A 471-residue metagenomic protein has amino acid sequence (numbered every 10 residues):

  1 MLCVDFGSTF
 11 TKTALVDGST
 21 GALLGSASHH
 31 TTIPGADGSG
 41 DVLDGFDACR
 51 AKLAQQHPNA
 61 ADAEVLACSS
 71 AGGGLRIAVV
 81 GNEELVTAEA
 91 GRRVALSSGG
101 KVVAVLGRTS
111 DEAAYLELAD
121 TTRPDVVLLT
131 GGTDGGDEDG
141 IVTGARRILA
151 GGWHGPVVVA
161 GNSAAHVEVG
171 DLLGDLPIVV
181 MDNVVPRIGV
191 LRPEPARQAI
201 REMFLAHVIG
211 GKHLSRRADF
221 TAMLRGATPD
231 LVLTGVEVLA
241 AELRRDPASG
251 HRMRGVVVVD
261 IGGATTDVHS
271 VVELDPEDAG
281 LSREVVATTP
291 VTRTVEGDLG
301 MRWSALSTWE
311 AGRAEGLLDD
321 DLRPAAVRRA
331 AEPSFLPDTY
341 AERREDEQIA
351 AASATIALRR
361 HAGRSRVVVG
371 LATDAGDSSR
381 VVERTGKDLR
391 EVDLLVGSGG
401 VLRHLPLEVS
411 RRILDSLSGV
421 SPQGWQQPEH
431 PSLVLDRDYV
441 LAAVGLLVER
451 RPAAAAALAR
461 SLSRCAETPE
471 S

Functional and structural regions predicted by a protein language model:
M1-C3, T20, H29-G35, G40-G255 (+7 more regions): Nucleotide/phosphate-binding catalytic cleft detector across ATP-hydrolyzing and phosphate-transferring enzymes
L2-K12, S70, D260-T266, L395-S398: Asp-based phosphoryl-transfer active-site loop
F10-G40, S97-K101, L281-A305: Short glycine-rich, Thr/Ser-proximal phosphate-binding strand/loop in the N-terminal lobe of ATP-dependent enzymes
A14, G18-G21, G25, L205-I209 (+1 more regions): Short, compositionally biased low-complexity segments
D17-T20, V272-D275, P406: Short acidic-glycine loop/turn motifs at beta-strand connectors
L23-S26, T292, D298, R328-L336 (+1 more regions): Short acidic (Asp/Glu) and glycine-rich catalytic loops that position anionic groups and cofactors
R225-A311: Long, internal scaffold/assembly segments composed of regular secondary structure
T308-T373: A glycine- and small/hydrophobic-rich beta-loop-beta segment that serves as a flexible "lid/hinge" or phosphate-binding
